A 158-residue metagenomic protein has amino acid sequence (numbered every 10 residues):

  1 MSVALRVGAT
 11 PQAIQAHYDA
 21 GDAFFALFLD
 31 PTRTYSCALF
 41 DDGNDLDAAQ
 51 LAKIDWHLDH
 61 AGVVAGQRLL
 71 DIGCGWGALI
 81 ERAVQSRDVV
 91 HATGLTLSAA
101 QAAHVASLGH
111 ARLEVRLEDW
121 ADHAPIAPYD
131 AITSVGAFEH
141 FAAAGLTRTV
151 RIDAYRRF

Functional and structural regions predicted by a protein language model:
M1-L27: N-terminal auxiliary segments of SAM/dcSAM-dependent transferases
G21-D55: Conserved SAM-binding loop and adjacent beta-strand
A65-G73: Conserved class I S-adenosyl-L-methionine
W76-D88: Conserved SAM-binding loop of SAM-dependent methyltransferases across substrates and taxa, primarily the Class I
H91-T96: Conserved SAM-binding motif I beta-strand of class I
V105-A106: Conserved SAM-binding loop
H110-A121: Conserved SAM-binding strand-loop segment of SAM-dependent methyltransferases
A121-I132: A short acidic, Gly/Pro-enriched loop at the edge of an enzyme's catalytic core that lines a small-molecule cofactor
